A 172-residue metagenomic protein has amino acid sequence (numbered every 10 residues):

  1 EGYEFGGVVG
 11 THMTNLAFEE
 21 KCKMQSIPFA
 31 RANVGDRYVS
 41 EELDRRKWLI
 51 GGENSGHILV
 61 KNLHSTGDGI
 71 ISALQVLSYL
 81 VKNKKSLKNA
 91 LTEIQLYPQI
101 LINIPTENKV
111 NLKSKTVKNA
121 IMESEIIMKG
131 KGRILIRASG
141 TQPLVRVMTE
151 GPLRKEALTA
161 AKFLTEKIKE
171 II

Functional and structural regions predicted by a protein language model:
Y3-I172: Phosphate-binding and adjacent anionic-ligand microenvironments
